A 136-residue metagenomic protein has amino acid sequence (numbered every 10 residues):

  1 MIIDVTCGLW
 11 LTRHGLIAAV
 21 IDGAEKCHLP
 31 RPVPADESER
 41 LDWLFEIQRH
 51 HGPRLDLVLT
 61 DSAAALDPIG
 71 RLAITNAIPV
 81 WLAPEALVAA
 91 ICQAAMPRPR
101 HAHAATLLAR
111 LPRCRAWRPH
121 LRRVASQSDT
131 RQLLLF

Functional and structural regions predicted by a protein language model:
M1-F136: Phosphate- and other anionic-substrate recognition elements at nucleic-acid/protein interfaces
